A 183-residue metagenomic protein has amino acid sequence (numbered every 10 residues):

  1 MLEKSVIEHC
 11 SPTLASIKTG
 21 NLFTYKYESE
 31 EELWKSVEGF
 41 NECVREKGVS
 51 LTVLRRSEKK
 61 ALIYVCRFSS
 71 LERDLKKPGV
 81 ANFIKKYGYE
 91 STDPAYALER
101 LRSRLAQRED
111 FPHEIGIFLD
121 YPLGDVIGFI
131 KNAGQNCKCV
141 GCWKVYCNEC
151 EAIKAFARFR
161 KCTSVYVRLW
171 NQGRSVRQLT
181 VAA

Functional and structural regions predicted by a protein language model:
L2-S57: A structured, charge-rich N-terminal accessory region that forms the first stable segment of a protein and links
K18-G20, K59-A61, P112-E114: Short, surface-exposed beta-edge/turn micro-motifs
V37-A95: A glycine-rich, hydrophobic loop/mini-helix early in the fold
R45, K131, Q135, S164-R168: Generic secondary-structure signature for well-ordered alpha-helical cores
L75-K77, S103-D110, A133-G134: Short acidic alpha-helix initiation/capping motifs at coil-to-helix transition points, especially at protein N-termini
K86-H113: Internal catalytic-core helix/loop-beta-alpha segment that presents or stabilizes conserved functional determinants
P112-C137: Hydrophobic/aromatic-rich, well-ordered segments within soluble, folded domains that form packed cores
C142-A183: Long, compositionally biased
